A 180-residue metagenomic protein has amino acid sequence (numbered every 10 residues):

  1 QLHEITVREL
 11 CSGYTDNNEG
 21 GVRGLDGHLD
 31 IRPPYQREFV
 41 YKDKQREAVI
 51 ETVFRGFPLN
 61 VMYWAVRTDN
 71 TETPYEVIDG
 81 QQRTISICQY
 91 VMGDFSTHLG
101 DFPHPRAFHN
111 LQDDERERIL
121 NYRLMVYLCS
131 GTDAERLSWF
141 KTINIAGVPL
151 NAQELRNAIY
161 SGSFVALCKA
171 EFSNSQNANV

Functional and structural regions predicted by a protein language model:
Q1-D16, Y35-V180: Basic- and aromatic-enriched surface patches that contact anionic nucleotides/nucleic acids
G20-V22: Short helix-coil transition/hinge motifs at the ends and kinks of transmembrane helices, capturing the brief
L25-P33: A short, surface-exposed helix-loop junction/capping segment
